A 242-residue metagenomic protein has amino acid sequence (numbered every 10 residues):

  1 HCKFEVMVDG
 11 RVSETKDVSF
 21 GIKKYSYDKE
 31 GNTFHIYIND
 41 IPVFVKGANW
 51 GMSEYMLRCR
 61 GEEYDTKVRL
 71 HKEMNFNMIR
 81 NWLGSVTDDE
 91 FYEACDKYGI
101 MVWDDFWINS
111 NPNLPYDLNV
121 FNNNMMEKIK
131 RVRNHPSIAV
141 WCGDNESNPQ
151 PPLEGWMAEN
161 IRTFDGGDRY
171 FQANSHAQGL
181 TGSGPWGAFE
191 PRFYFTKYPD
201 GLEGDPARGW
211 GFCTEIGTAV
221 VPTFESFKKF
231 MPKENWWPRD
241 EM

Functional and structural regions predicted by a protein language model:
K3-V140: Active-site-adjacent substrate/metal-binding segments within catalytic domains of carbohydrate-active enzymes
M78-M242: Substrate-binding/catalytic cleft of secreted carbohydrate-active enzymes, primarily glycoside hydrolases
